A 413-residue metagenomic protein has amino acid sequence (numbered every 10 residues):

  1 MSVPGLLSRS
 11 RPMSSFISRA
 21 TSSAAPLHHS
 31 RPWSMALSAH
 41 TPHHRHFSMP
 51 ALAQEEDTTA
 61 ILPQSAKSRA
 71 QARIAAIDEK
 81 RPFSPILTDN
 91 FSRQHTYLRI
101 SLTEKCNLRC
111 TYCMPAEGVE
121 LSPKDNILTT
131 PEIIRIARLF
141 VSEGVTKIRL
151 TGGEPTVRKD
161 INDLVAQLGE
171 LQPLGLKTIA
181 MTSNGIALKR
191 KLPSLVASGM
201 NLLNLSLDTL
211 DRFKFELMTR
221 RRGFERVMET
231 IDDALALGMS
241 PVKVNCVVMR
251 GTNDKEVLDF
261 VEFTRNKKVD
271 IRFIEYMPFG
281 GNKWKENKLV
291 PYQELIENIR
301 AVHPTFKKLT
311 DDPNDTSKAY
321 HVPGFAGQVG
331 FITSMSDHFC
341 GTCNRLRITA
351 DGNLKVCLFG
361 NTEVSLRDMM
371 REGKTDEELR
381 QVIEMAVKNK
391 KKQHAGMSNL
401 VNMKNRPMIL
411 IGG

Functional and structural regions predicted by a protein language model:
M1-H29: N-terminal chloroplast transit peptides
W33-M35, H40-R99, T111, S142 (+4 more regions): N-terminal [4Fe-4S]-dependent radical SAM core
N90-P131, S142-E143, L358: Canonical Radical SAM [4Fe-4S] cluster-binding loop centered on the CxxxCxxC motif and its immediate flanking residues
L102, C106, C110, L150 (+3 more regions): Conserved, mostly hydrophobic/aromatic
G118-P123, D211-M218, G280-K285, S365-L366: A short acidic, helix-capping loop that chelates divalent metal ions and anchors anionic groups
K124, G153-P155: Glycine-rich, proline-tolerant flexible connector loops at the mouths of alpha/beta enzymes
T130-R149, V157-I274: Radical SAM/AdoMet-radical enzyme domain recognition
G280-A395: Accessory C-terminal segments flanking Radical SAM cores
